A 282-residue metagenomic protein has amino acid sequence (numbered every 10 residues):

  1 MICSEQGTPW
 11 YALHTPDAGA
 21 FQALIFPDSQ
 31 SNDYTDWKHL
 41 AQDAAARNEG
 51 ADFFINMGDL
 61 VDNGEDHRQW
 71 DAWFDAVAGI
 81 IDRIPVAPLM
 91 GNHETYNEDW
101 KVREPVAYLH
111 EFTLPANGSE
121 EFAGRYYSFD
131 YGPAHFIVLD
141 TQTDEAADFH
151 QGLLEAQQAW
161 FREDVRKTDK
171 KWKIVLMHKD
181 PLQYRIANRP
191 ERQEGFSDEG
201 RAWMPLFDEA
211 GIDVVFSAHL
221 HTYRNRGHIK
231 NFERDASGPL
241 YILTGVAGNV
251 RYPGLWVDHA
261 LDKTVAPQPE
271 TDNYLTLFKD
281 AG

Functional and structural regions predicted by a protein language model:
M1-I25, Q30, Q42, R47 (+3 more regions): Acidic, histidine-bearing metal-coordination/catalytic regions of metal-dependent phosphoesterases
I2-P9, R68-D169, R189-S197, A202 (+2 more regions): Extended active-site neighborhood of metal-dependent phosphoesterases/phosphodiesterases
F21-Q22, D52, Y126, P133-A134 (+1 more regions): Alpha/beta-hydrolase fold active-site loops
F21-T95: Conserved, compact domain cores that house catalytic/ligand-binding motifs in diverse enzymes and effector modules
I25-P27, F53-D59, P85-N92, D140 (+3 more regions): Active-site neighborhood of phospho(di)ester-bond hydrolases with catalytic His/Asp-centered motifs
S31, D62, T143, P181 (+1 more regions): Short, glycine/acidic-enriched loop or turn micro-motifs at the edges of active sites
A44-G50, D164-K171: Glycine-rich phosphate-binding loop signature in dinucleotide/nucleotide-binding domains
V61, T168-R189: Short acidic, glycine-rich surface-loop motifs adjacent to enzyme active sites
